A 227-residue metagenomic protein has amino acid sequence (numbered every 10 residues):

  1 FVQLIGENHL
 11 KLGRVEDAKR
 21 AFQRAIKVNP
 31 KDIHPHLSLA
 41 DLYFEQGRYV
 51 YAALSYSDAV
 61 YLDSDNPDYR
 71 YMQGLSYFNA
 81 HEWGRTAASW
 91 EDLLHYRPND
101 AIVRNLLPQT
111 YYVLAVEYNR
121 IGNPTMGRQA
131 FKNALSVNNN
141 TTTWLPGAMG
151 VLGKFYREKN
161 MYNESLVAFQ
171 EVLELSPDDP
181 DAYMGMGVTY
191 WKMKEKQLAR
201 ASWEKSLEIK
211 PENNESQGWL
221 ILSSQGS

Functional and structural regions predicted by a protein language model:
L4, S38, M72, L106 (+4 more regions): Canonical tetratricopeptide repeat
K11-R24, Q46-D58, A80-D92, Y118-N133 (+2 more regions): Structural signature of tandem alpha-helical TPR/SEL1-like repeats, specifically the intra-repeat loop/turn
N139-N163, V167-Q170: Alpha-helical adaptor scaffolds
T143, A148, R200-S227: Terminal, low-structured helical/coil segments at or just beyond the last alpha-helical repeat
